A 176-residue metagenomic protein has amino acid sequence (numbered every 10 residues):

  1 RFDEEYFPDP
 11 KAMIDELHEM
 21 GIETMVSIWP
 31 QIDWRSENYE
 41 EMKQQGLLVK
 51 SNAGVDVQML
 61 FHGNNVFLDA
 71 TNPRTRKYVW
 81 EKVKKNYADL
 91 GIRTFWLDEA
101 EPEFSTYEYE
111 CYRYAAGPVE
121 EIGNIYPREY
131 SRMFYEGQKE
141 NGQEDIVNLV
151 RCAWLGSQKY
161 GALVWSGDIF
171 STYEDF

Functional and structural regions predicted by a protein language model:
R1-F176: Catalytic-domain carbohydrate-binding cleft regions of carbohydrate-active enzymes
